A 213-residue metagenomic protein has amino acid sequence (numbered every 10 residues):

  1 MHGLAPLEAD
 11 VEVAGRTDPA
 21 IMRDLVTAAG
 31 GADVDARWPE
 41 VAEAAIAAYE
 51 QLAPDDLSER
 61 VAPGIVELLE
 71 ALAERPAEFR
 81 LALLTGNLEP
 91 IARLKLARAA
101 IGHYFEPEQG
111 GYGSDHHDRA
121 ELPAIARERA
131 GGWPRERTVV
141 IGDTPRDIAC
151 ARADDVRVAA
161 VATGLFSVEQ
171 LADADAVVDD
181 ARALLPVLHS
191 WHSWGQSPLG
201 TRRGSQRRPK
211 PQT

Functional and structural regions predicted by a protein language model:
M1-G30, A48-Y49: Conserved phosphoryl-transfer catalytic core
Q51-L83: Short, acidic loop-to-helix structural element flanking the phosphoryl-transfer center in phosphate-processing enzymes
E59, A82, N87-V139, P145-D154: Substrate-recognition "cap/lid" segment bordering the active-site pocket of phosphatases
E74-F79, A130-E136, W191-W194: Glycine-rich phosphate-binding loop signature in dinucleotide/nucleotide-binding domains
G111, A176-A181: Short acidic-hydrophobic, aromatic-tinged amphipathic segments that line or gate anion-handling sites
V140-V178: Acidic, Mg2+-coordinating phosphoryl-transfer loop and its flanking beta/alpha structural elements, shared across
L185-S197: Short amphipathic alpha-helix with an adjacent loop that forms part of the alpha/beta core around
Q196-R202, P209-P211: Compositionally biased, intrinsically disordered low-complexity segments enriched in Pro/Arg/Gln/His
